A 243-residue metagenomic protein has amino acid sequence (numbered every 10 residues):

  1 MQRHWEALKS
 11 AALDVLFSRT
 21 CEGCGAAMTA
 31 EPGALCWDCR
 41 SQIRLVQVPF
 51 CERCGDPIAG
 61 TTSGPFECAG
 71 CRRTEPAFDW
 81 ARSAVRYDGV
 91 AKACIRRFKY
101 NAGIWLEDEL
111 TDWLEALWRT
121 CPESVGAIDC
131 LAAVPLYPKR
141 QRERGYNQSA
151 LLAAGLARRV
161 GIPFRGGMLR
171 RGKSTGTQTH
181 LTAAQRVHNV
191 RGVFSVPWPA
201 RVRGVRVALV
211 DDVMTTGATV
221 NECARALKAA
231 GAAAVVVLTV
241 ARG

Functional and structural regions predicted by a protein language model:
M1-G243: Glycine-rich phosphate/pyrophosphate-handling loop used in enzymes and phosphotransfer proteins
